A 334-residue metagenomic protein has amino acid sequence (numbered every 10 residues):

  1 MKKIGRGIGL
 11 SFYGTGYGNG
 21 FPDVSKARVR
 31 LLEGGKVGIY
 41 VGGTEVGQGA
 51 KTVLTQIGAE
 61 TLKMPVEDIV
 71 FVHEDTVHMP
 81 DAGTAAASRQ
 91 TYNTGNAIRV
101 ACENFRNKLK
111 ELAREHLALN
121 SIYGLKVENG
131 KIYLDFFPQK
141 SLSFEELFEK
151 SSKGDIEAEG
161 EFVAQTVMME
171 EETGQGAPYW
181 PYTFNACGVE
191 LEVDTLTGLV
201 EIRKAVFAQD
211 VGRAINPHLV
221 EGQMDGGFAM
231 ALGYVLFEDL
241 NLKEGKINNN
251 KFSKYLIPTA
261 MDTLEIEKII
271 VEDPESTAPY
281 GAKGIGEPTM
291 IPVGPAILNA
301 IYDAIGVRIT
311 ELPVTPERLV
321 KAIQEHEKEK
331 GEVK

Functional and structural regions predicted by a protein language model:
M1-K334: Cofactor-binding beta-sheet edge motifs in enzyme active sites
